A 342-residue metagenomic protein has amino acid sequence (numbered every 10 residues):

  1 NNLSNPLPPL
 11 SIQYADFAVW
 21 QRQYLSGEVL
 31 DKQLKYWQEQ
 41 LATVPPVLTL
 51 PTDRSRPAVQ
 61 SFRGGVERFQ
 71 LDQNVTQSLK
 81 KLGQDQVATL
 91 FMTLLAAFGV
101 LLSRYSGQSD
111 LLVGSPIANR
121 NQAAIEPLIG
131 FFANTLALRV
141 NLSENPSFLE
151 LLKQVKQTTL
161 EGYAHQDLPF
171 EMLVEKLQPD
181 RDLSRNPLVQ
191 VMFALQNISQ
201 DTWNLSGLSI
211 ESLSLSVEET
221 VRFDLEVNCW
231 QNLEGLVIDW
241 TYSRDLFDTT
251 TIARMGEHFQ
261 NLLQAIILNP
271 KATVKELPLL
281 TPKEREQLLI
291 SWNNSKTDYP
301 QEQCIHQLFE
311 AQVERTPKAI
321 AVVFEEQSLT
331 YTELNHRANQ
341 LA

Functional and structural regions predicted by a protein language model:
N1-Q13, T249-L268: Active-site-proximal acidic secondary-structure segment that organizes catalysis
L10-Y14, V19-Y36, P46, G65 (+7 more regions): His-Asp-centered acyl/peptidyl-transfer active-site segments
D16-W20, D31-Y36, S55, F62-K81 (+7 more regions): AMP-binding/adenylate-forming domain of the ANL superfamily
T43: Glycine-rich, acidic and aromatic/proline-enriched surface loops and short helix-turn segments that act as binding
S55-S61, S115-A118: Basic, Lys/Arg-rich DNA-contacting stretches centered on the C-terminal catalytic core of tyrosine recombinase systems
L205-G207, L225, D239: DNA-contacting interfaces and partner/effector-binding or oligomerization modules in DNA-centric proteins
